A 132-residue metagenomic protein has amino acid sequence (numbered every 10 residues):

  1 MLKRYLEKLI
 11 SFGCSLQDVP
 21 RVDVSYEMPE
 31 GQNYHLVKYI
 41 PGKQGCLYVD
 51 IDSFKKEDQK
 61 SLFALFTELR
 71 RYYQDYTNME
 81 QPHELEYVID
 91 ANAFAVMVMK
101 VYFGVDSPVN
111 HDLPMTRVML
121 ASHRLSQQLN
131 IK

Functional and structural regions predicted by a protein language model:
M1-D18: Zn2+-dependent metallopeptidase catalytic core
Y5-K8, E68, A121, Q128: Charge-rich, solvent-exposed alpha-helical interaction surfaces
S25-Q59, Y72: Active-site scaffold of zinc-dependent metalloenzymes
Q59, F63, L85: Glycine-rich phosphate-binding loop at the start of an alpha helix
F63-Y76: Active-site recognition of the HExxH zinc-binding catalytic motif
T77-Q81: Active-site nucleophile-His-acid catalytic modules used for acyl/amide transfer and hydrolysis across diverse enzymes
H83-D112: Post-HExxH zinc-binding segment in Zn-dependent metallohydrolases
V101-K132: Long, well-structured alpha-helical subdomains associated with metal-dependent extracellular/ecto-lumenal hydrolases
